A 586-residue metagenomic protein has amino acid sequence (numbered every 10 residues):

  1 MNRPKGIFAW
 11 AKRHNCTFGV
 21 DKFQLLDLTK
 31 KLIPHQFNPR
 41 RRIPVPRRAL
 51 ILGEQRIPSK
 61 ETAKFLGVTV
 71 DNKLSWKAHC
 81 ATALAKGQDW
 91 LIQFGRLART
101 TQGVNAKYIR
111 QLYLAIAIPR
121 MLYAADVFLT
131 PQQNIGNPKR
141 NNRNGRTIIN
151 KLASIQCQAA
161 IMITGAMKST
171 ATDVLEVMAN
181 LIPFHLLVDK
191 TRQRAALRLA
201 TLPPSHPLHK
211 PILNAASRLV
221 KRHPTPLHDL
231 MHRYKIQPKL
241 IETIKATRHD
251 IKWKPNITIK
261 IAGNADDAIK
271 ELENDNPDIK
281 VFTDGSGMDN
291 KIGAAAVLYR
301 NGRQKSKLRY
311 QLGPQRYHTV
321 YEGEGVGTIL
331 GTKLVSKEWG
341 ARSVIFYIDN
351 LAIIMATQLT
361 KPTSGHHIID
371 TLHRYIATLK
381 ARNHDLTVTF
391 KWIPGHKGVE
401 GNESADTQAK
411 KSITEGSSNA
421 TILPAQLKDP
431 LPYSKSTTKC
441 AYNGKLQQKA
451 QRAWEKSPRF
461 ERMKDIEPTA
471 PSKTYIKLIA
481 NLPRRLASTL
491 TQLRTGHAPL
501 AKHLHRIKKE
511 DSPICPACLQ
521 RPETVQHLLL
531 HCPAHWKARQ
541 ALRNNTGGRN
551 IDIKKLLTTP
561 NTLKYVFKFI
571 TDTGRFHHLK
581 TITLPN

Functional and structural regions predicted by a protein language model:
N2-R3, A9, L28-E61, L74-S75 (+5 more regions): RNase H-like, metal-dependent ribonuclease domains
A11, V20-K22: Amphipathic alpha-helical blocks
T17: Residue-level detector of anion-binding/catalytic polar loops
F23-D27: Metal-dependent active-site segment of extracytoplasmic phospho-/sulfohydrolases and closely related
G67: Carboxylate-rich, divalent-cation-coordinating active-site regions
C80, G87-F94: Short amphipathic alpha-helical "interface-anchor" segments enriched in bulky aromatics
